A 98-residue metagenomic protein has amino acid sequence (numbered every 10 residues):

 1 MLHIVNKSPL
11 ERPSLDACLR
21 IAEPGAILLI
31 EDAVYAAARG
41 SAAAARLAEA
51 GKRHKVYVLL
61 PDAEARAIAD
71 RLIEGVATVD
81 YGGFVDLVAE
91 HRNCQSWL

Functional and structural regions predicted by a protein language model:
M1-S14, D32-G40: Short, glycine-rich nucleotide/cofactor-binding loops
L10-P24: Histidine-anchored nucleotide/phosphate-binding helix
R12, G40-A44, T78-Y81: Structural motif corresponding to alpha-helix initiation and N-cap regions
L19-E23, A45-R53: Short, conserved loop/helix-junction motifs that constitute active-site signature segments in enzyme catalytic cores
G25-E31, H54-D62: Short internal beta-strands
A33-E49, I68: N-terminal beta-loop-helix "entrance" segment that forms/cooperates in small-molecule cofactor or anionic ligand
R66-L98: C-terminal structural segments of small proteins and small subunits
